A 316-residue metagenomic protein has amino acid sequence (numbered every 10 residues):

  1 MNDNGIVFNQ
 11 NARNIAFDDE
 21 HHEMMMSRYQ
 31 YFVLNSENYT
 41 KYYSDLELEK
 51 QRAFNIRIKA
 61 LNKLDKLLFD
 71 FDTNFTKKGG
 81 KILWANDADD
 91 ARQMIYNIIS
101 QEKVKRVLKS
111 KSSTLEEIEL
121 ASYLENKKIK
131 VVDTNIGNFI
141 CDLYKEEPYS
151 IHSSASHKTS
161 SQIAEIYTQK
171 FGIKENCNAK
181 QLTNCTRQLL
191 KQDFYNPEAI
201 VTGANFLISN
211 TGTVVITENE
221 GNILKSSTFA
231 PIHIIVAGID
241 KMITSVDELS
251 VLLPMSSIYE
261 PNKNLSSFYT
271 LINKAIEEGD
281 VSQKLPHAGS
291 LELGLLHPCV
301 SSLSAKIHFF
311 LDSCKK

Functional and structural regions predicted by a protein language model:
M1-K315: The feature marks the mature, well-folded catalytic cores of soluble enzymes
